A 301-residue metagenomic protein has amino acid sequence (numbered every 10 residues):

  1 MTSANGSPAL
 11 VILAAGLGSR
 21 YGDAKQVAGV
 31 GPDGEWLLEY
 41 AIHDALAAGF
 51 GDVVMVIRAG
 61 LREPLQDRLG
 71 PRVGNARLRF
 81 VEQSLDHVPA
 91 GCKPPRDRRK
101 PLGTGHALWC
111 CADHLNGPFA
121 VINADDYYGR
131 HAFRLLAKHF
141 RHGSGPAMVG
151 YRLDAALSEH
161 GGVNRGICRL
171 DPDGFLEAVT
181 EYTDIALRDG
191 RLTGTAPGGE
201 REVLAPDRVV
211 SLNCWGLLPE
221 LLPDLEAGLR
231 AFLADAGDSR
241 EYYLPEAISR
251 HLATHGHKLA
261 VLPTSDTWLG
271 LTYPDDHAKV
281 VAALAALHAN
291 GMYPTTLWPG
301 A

Functional and structural regions predicted by a protein language model:
M1-I12, P32-V121, Y128, F133-K138: Conserved N-terminal catalytic core of the sugar/cofactor nucleotidyltransferase
A9-G22: A phosphate-binding catalytic loop at a beta-strand-loop-alpha-helix junction that coordinates phosphoryl groups
L17, D125-D126, L153: Active-site metal-binding loops of divalent metal-dependent hydrolases
P64-L65, H131, D224, A247 (+1 more regions): Phosphate- and divalent-cation-binding pockets in alpha/beta enzyme and binding domains that engage nucleotide-derived
G129-W215, P219: Conserved core of the sugar-phosphate nucleotidyltransferase
V209, A260-D266: Catalytic beta-strand/loop signature of glycosyltransferases that borders the donor
E226-H257: A C-terminal functional module that forms or caps the active site or interfaces directly with catalytic machinery
